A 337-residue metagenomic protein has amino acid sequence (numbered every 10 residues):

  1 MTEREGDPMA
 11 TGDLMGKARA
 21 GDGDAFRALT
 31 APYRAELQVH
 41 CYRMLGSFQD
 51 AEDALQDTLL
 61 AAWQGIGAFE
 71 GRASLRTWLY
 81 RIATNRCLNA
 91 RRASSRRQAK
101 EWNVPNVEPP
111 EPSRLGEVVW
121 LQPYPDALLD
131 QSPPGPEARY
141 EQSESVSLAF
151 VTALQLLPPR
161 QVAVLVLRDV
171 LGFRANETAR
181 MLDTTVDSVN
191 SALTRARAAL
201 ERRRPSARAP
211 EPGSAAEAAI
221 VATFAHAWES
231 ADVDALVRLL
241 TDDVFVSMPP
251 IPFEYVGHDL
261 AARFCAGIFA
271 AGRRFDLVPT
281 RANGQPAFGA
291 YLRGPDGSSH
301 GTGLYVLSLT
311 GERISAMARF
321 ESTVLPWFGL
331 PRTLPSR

Functional and structural regions predicted by a protein language model:
E3, Y80, A90-P123, R203-R204 (+2 more regions): Short, basic/polar amphipathic helix motif occurring as a linker/hinge flanking DNA-binding modules in transcription
P8-M9, A20-G23, V119-V162, A216-A218 (+2 more regions): Amphipathic alpha-helical segment used for protein-protein interaction
L14, Q38, F48-G65, Y80: Conserved RNAP core-binding helix
G16-V39, Q49, W63: A short, charge-rich alpha-helical start-of-domain segment used by transcription regulators
R19-A20, M44-F48, D57-L75, N89-Q98 (+2 more regions): Sigma70-family region 2
R34, L59-W63, A73-E111, L193 (+1 more regions): Σ70-family region 2.3-2.4 aromatic/basic alpha-helix that recognizes the −10 promoter and nucleates DNA melting
Q155, P159-A163, L167-S188: Helix-turn-helix DNA-binding module
A175, R180-M181, V186-D276: Solvent-exposed, charged amphipathic helical/linker segments at domain boundaries
